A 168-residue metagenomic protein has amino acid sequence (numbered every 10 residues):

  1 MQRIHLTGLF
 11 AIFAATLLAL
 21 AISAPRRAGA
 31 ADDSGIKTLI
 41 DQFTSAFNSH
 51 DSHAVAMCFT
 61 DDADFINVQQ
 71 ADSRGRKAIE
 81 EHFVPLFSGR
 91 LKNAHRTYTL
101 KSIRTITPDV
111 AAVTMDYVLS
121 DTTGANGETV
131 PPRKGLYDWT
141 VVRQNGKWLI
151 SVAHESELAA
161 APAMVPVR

Functional and structural regions predicted by a protein language model:
H5, A14-D61, M164-R168: Short, low-complexity N-terminal intrinsically disordered segments enriched in polar/charged residues
D33-S34, L39, S52-D109, D116 (+1 more regions): A solvent-exposed, acidic/Ser-Thr-rich amphipathic alpha-helical stretch
L91-K92, S120, V142, I150: C-terminal-biased regions
I103-A111, V141-K147: A short, structured loop/turn motif at beta-sheet edges
M115-T122: Generic short beta-strand segments
Y117, S156-R168: A short, hydrophobic/aromatic-rich structural module that often spans a beta strand with its adjoining loop
N126-E128: Outer-membrane beta-barrel domain signature
R133-A161: Short beta-strand edge/turn micro-motifs at domain boundaries
